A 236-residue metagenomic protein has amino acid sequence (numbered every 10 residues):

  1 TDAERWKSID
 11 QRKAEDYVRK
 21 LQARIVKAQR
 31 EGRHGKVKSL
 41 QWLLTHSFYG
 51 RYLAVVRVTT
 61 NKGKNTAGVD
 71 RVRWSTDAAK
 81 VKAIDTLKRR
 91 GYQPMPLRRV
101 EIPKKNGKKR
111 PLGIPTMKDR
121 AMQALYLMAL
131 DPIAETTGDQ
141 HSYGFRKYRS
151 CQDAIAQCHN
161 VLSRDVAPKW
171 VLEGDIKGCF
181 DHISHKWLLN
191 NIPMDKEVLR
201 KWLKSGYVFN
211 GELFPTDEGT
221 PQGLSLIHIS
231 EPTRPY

Functional and structural regions predicted by a protein language model:
A3-G63, M128-G144: Charged boundary/loop elements
R5, Q123, L130-H182: Active-site-proximal segment of RNA-dependent polymerases
R19, A23, G35-K38, W42 (+8 more regions): Non-catalytic, well-ordered alpha-helical scaffold segments
V37-K109: Phosphate/adenylate-binding "loop-and-lid" substructures adjacent to NTP/NAD/dNTP-binding pockets in NTP-dependent
V55-V58, I84-K108, A121-L130, A156-D165 (+1 more regions): Reverse-transcriptase-like RNA-dependent polymerase core
K62-S75, P94-A121, T137-S150, L172-E173 (+1 more regions): Short, conserved non-catalytic motifs in the polymerase core
K177-P193: Catalytic palm subdomain of template-directed nucleic-acid polymerases, centered on the conserved carboxylate motif
I227-Y236: Single conserved hydrophobic/aromatic residue that forms the stacking wall/gate of nucleotide- or nucleobase-binding
